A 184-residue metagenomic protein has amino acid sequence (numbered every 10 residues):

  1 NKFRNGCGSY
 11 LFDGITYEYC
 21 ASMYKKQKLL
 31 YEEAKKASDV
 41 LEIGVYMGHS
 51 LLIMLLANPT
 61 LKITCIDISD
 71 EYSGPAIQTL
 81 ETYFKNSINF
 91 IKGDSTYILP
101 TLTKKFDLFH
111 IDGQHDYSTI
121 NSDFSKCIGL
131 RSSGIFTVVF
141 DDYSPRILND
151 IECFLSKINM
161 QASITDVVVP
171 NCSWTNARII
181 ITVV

Functional and structural regions predicted by a protein language model:
N1-H110, Q114-V184: A short alpha-helical cap/connector motif
